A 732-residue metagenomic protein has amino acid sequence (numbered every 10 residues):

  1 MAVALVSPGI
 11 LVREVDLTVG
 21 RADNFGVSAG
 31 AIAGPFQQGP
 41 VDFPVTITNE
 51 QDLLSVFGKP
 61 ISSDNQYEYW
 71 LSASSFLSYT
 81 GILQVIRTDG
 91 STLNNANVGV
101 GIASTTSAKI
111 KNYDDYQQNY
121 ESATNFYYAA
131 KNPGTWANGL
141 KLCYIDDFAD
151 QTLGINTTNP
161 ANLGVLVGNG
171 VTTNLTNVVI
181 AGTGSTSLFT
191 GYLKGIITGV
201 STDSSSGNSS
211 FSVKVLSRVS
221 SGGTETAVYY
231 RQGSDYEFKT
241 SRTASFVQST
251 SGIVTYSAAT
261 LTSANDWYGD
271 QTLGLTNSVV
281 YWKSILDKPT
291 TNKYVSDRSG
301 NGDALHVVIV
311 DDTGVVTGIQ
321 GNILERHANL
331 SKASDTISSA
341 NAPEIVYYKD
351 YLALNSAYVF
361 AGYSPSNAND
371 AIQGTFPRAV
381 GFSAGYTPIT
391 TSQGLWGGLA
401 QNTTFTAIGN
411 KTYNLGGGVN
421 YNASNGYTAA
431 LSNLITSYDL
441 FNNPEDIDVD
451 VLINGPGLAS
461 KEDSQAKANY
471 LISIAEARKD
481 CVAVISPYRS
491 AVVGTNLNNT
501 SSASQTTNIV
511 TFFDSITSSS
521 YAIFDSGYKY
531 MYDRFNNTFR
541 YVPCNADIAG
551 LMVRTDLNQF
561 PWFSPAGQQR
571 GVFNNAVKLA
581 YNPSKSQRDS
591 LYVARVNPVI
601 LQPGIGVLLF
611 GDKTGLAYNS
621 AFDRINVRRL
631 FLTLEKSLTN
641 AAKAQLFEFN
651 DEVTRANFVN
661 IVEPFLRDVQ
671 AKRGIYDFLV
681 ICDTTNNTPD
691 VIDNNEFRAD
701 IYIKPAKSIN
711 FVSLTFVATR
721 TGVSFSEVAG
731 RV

Functional and structural regions predicted by a protein language model:
M1-T105, K111, D115, F126-N132 (+5 more regions): Structured, hydrophobic secondary-structure cores that serve as assembly/anchoring elements
M1-T313: Extended assembly-interface regions of large multimeric machines
I47, L324-H327: Conserved aromatic
N138-K141, G318-Q320, V712-T715: Short, charged, solvent-exposed linker or helix-capping segments at domain edges/interfaces that act as flexible hinges
C143-D147, L324, T715-R720: Short intrinsically disordered coil segments
A149-T152, N329-N341: Short, flexible N-terminal segments of the mature chain
